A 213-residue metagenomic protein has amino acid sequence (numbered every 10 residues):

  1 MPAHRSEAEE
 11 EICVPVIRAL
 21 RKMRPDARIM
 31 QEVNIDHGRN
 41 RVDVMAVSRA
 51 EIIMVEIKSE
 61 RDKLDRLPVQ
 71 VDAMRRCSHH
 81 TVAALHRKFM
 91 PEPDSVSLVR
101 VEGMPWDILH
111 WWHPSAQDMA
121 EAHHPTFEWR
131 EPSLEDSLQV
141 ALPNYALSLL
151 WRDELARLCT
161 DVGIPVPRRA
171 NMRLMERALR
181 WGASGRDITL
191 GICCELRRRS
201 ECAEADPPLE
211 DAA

Functional and structural regions predicted by a protein language model:
M1-P2, A213: N-terminal pre-catalytic "stem/leader" segment of glycosyltransferase-like enzymes
P2-R49, I53: Active-site metal-binding core of divalent-cation-utilizing nuclease and nuclease-like domains
E9, K63, S148: Charged, low-complexity surface patches
I17, V71, L155: Generic structural marker for isolated residues within well-ordered, non-membrane alpha-helices of soluble domains
E32-N34, I57-K63: Short, flexible loop segments at the rims of nucleotide/cofactor-binding pockets, characterized by
R39-I52, D94-I108: Conserved N-terminal glycine/acidic-rich loop preference
R61-M104: Catalytic cores of nucleic-acid endonucleases
V99-A213: Non-catalytic C-terminal interaction segments of nucleic acid-processing enzymes
